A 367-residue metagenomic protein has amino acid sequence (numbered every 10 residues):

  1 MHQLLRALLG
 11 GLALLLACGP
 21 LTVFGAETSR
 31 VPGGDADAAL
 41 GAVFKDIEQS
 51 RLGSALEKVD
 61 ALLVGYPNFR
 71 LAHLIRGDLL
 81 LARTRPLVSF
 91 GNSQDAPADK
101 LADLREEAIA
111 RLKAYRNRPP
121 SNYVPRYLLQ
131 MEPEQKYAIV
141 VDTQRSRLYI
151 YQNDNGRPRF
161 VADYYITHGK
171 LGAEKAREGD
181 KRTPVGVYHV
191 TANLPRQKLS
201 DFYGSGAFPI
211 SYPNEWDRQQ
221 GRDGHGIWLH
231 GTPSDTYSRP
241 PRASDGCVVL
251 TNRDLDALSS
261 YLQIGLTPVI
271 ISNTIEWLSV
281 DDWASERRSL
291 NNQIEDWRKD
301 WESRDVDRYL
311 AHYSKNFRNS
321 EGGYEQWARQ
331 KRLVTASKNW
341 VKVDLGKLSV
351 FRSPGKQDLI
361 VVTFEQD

Functional and structural regions predicted by a protein language model:
P32-A61, G65, D296-K299: Alpha-helical segment of the N-proximal tetratricopeptide repeat
L80-R126, N339-V343: Alpha-helical linker/edge segments of TPR/alpha-solenoid repeat scaffolds and analogous pre-/post-domain helices
R116-W228, T232-S238: Gly/Pro-biased beta-strand-loop elements
A192-E295: Exported/periplasmic cell-wall-interacting domains
S303-N316, S320: Short, well-ordered alpha-helical segments enriched in acidic and aromatic residues
Q330-D367: Surface-exposed, charged secondary-structure patches
